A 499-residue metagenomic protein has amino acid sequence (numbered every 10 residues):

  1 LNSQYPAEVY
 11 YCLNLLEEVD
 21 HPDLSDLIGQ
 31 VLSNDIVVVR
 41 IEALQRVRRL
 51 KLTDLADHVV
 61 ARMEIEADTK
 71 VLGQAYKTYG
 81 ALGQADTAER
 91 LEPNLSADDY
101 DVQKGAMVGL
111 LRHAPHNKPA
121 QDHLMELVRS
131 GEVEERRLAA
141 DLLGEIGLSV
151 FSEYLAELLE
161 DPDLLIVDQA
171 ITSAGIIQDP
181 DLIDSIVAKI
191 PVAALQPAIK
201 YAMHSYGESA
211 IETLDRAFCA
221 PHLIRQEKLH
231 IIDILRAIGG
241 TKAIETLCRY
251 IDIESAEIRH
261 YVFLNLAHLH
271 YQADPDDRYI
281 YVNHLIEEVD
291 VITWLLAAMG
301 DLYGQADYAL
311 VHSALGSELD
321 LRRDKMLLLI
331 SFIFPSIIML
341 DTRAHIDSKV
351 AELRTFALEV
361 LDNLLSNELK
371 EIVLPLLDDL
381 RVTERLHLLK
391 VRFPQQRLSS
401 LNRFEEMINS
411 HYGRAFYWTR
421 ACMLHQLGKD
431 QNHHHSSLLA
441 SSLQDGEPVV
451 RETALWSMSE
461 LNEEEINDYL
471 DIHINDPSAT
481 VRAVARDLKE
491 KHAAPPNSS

Functional and structural regions predicted by a protein language model:
L1, H21-S33, L52-E64, Q84-S96 (+13 more regions): Amphipathic alpha-helical scaffolding segments comprising HEAT/armadillo-like alpha-solenoid repeats
L1-D26, V311-E318, R322: Non-transmembrane accessory domains of multi-pass membrane transporters/channels
S3, H312-S317, D324-R343: N-terminal transition regions in large eukaryotic proteins
Q4-Y5, D35-V37, A67-D68, D98-Y100 (+11 more regions): Short inter-helical turns and helix N-cap capping residues of alpha-solenoid HEAT/ARM repeat scaffolds
E8-D20, Q30, R40-L52, A61 (+22 more regions): Structural detector for internal amphipathic alpha-helices that build alpha-solenoid repeat scaffolds
L24, V360, E368-L377, V382-P394: Redox- and metal-dependent alpha/beta enzyme cores, enriched for Fe-S-associated oxidoreductases and cofactor-handling
D274-P275, V382-T383, V481: Non-catalytic terminal/accessory segments
L285-W294, T383: Amphipathic alpha-helical segments within extended alpha-helical solenoids and repeat-rich scaffolds in large
